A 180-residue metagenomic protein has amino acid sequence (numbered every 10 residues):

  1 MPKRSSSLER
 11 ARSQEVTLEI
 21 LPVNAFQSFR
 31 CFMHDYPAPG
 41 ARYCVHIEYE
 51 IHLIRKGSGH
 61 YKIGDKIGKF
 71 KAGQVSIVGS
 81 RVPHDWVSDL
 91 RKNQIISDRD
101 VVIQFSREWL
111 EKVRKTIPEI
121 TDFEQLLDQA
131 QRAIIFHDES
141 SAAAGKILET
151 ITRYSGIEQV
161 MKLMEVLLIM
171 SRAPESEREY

Functional and structural regions predicted by a protein language model:
M1-S76, V82-D85: Generic protein-terminus/edge-of-domain signal
P2-A11, E19-V23, G79-I147: A hydrophobic/aromatic-rich effector-binding and dimerization subdomain of bacterial HTH-type transcriptional regulators
S28, E48, S97-R99, V160: A structure-centric signal for secondary-structure junctions around beta-strands
V45-E48, I117, I157-V160: Short, solvent-exposed loop/helix junctions and linker helices that flank or host conserved functional motifs
H52, S76-V78, D100-V102, L163 (+2 more regions): Long, contiguous hydrophobic alpha-helical segments, chiefly transmembrane helices and signal peptides
R55, F105-R107, R153: Short beta-strand-to-loop capping motifs
I120, Q125-Y180: An amphipathic alpha-helical interaction segment
